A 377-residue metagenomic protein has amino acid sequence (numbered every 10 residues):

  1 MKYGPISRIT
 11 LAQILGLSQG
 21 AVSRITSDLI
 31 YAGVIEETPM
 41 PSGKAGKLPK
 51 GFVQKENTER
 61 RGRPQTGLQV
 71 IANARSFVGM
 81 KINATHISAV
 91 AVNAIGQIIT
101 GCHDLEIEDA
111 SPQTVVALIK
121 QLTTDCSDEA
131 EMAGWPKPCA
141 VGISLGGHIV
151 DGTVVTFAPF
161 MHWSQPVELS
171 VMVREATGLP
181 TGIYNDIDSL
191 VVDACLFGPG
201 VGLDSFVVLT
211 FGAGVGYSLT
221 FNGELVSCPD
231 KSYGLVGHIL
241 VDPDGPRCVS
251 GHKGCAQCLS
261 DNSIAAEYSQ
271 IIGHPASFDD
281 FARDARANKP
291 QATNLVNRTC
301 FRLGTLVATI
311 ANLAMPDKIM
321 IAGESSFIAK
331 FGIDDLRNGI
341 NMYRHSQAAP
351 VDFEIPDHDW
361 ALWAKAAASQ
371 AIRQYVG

Functional and structural regions predicted by a protein language model:
M1-H103, A110-M132, P136, T177 (+1 more regions): ATP-binding/phosphotransfer module of carbohydrate and carboxylate kinases, centering on a glycine-rich
G67, F77-K81, P138-G142, F206-T210 (+1 more regions): Short glycine-aspartate micro-motif
I98-S205, F331-M342: Glycine-rich phosphate-binding loop and adjoining helix at the ATP-binding site of ATP-dependent phosphoryl-transfer
G101-H103, A110-V115, S164-Q165, L169-R283: Glycine/GP-enriched mid-protein hinge/lid loop-to-helix segment characteristic of carbohydrate kinases
G146-I149, G212-G214, S325-S326: Short glycine-rich anion-binding loops that position phosphate/pyrophosphate groups of nucleotides and phosphorylated
